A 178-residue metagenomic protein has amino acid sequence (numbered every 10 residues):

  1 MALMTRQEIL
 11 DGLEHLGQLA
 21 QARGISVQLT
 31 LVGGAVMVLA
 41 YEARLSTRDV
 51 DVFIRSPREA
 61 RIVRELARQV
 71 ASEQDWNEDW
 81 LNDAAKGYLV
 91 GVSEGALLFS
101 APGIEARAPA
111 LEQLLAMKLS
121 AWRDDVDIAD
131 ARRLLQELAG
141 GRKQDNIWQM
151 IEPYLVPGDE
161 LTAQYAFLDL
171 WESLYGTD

Functional and structural regions predicted by a protein language model:
M1-D178: Compositionally biased terminal segments of proteins
